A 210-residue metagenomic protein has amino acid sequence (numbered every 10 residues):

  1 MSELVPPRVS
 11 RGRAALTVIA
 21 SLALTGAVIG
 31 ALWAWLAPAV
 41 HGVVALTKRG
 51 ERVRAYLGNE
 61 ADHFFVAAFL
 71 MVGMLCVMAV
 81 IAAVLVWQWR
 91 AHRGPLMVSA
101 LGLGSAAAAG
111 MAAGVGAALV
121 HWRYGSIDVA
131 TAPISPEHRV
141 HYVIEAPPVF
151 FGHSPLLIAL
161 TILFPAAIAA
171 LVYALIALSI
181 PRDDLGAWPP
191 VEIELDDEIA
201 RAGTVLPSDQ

Functional and structural regions predicted by a protein language model:
M1-S10, R49, V53, L185-Q210: Terminal targeting segments of Actinobacterial cell-envelope proteins
E3-L16, P38-V40, V80-L101, G116-Y124 (+2 more regions): Cytoplasmic membrane-interface segments at the C-terminal ends of transmembrane helices
A14-A15, I19, A23, A68 (+6 more regions): Hydrophobic alpha-helical transmembrane segments of integral membrane proteins, especially multi-pass transporters
V18-W35, A100-G125: Hydrophobic alpha-helical membrane-insertion segments
G42-F64: Perimembrane loop-to-helix junctions flanking transmembrane segments
V44-T47, G116-V143: Juxtamembrane non-transmembrane "cap" segments at the membrane-aqueous interface of multi-pass membrane proteins
E60-C76, P136-L171: Hydrophobic alpha-helical transmembrane segments
F64, A68, V86-Q88, A107: Short, low-complexity, glycine-enriched hydrophobic/amphipathic alpha-helices that associate with lipid bilayers
